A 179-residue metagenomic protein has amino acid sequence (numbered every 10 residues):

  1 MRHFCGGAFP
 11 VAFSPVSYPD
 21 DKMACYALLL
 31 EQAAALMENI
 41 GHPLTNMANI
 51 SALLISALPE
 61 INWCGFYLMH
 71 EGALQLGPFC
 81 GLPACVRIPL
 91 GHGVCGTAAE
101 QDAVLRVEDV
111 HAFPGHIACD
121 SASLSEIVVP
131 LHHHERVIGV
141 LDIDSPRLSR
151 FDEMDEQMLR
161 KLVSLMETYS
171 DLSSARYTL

Functional and structural regions predicted by a protein language model:
R2-P78, K161, L165-L179: Intrinsically disordered, low-complexity terminal regulatory regions
L58, C119-S123: Short loop/turn motifs at secondary-structure junctions and domain boundaries
W63, V128, V140: Short hydrophobic/aromatic beta-strand element in the GNAT-like acyltransferase core that lines or flanks the acyl-donor
M69-C119: Regulatory sensory and allosteric helical modules in signal-transduction proteins and certain transcription factors
S125-H133: A short, aliphatic-rich beta-strand micro-motif
H132-S145: Sensory-domain boundary capping and coupling elements
R147-S149: A generic structural motif
F151-M158, L172: Well-ordered alpha/beta subsegment
